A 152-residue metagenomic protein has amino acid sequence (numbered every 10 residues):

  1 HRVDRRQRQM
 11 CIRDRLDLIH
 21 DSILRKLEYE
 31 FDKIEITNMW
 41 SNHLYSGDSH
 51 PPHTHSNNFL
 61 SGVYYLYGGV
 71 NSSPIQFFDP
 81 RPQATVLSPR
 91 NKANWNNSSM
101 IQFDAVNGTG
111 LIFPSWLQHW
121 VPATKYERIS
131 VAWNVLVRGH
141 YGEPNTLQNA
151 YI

Functional and structural regions predicted by a protein language model:
H1-I12: Single conserved hydrophobic/aromatic residue that forms the stacking wall/gate of nucleotide- or nucleobase-binding
D4, T37, N58-L60: Hydrophobic core residues within well-ordered beta-strands of beta-rich domains
Q7, S61, S130: Amphipathic alpha-helical recognition patches that constitute DNA-binding helices
R13-Y29: Acidic, low-complexity intrinsically disordered segments
E28-M39: A short coil-to-beta-strand element that immediately follows conserved catalytic motifs
S41-I112, P122, V137-A150: Catalytic core of non-heme Fe(II) oxygenases with the double-stranded beta-helix
L117-S130: Ligand-binding loop in jelly-roll beta-barrel domains
N134: An acidic/histidine-cluster motif and surrounding catalytic segment that typifies divalent-metal-assisted enzyme active
